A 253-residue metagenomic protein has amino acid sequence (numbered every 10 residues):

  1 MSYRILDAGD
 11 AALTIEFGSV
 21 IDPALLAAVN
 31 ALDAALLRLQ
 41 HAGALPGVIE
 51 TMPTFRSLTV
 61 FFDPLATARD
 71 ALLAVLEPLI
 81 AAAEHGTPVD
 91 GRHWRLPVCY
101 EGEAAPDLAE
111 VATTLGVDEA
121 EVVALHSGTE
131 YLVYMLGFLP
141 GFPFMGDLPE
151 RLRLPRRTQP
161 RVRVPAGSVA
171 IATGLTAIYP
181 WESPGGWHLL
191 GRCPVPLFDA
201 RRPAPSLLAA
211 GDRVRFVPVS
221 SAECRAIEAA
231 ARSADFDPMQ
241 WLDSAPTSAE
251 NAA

Functional and structural regions predicted by a protein language model:
M1-A253: Glycine-rich active-site loops that engage anionic ligands at enzyme catalytic sites
